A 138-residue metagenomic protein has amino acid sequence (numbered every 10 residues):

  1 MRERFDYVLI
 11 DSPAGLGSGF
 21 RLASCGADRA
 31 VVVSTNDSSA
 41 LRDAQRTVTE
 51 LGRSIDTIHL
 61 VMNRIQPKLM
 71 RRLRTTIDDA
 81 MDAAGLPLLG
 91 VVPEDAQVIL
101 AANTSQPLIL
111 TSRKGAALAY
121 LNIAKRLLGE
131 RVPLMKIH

Functional and structural regions predicted by a protein language model:
M1-F5, P13-F20, L121-I137: Flexible phosphate-sensing "switch/lid" loops adjacent to ATP/NTP-binding sites across phosphate-transfer
R2-E3, Y7-E94, L100: Conserved catalytic-core segment of NTP-binding enzymes
D56-H59, D78-A80, S105-P107, A124 (+1 more regions): A general structural signal for short secondary-structure boundary/capping elements
T75, A117-L121: Short, well-ordered alpha-helical segments
G85, I109, G129-R131: Short, flexible coil/linker elements and helix-boundary hinge sites characteristic of intrinsically disordered
A102-L118: C-terminal boundary of histidine-terminating zinc-finger modules
